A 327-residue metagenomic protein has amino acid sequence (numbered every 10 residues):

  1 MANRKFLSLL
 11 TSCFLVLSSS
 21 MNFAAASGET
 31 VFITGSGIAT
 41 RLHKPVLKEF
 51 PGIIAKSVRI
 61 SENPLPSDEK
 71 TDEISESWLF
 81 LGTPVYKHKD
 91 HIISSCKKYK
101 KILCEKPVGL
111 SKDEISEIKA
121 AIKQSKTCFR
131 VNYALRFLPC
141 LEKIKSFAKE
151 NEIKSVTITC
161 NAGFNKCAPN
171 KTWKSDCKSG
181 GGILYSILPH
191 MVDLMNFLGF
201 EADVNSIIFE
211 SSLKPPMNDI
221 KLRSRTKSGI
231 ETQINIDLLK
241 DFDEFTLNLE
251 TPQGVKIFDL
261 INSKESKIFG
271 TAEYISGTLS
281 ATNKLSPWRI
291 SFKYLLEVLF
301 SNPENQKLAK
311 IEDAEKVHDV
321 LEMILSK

Functional and structural regions predicted by a protein language model:
F6-L7: N-terminal export leaders
L10-S18, F23-P66: N-terminal Rossmann-like dinucleotide-binding module
I33, P66-S67, E76-T83, R225-K227 (+1 more regions): C-terminal helix-rich "cap/oligomerization" subdomain common to oxidoreductases
H43, N63-A121: Beta-loop-alpha module in the N-terminal Rossmann-like domain of NAD(P)-dependent dehydrogenases, especially those
L65-D68, Y86, G109-C167: A contiguous active-site-proximal alpha/beta segment in oxidoreductase catalytic domains
A134, N248-D319: C-terminal glycine/acidic-rich active-site capping loop/insertion
L138-V204: Predominantly a Rossmann-like dinucleotide-binding segment in NAD(P)-dependent oxidoreductases
S186, V192-K264, K293-E304: Contiguous beta-strand/loop segments that form the cofactor/metal-binding neighborhood of enzyme cores
